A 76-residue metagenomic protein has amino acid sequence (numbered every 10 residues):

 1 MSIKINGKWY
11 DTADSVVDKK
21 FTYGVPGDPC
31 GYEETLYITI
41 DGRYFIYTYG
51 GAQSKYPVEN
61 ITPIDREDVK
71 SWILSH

Functional and structural regions predicted by a protein language model:
M1-H76: Secondary-structure transition motif
